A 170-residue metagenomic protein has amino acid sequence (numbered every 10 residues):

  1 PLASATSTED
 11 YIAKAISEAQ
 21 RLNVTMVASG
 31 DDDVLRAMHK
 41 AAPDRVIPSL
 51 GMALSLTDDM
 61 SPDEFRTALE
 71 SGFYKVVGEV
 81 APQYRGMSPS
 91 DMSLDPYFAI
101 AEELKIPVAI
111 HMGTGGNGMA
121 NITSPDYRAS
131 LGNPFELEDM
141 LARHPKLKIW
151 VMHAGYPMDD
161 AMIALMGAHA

Functional and structural regions predicted by a protein language model:
P1-P96, I100, L104: Mid-domain alpha/beta scaffold segments of enzyme catalytic cores
K40, D44-V46, K75-V76, S90-A170: Catalytic pocket-lining loop regions of alpha/beta-barrel enzymes, especially the amidohydrolase/enolase/GH5 lineages
